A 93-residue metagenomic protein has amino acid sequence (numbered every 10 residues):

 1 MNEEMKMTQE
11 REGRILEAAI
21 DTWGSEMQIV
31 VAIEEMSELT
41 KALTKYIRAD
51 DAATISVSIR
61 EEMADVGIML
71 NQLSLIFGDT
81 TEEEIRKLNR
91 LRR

Functional and structural regions predicted by a protein language model:
M1-R93: Flexible "arm" and connector segments at domain edges
